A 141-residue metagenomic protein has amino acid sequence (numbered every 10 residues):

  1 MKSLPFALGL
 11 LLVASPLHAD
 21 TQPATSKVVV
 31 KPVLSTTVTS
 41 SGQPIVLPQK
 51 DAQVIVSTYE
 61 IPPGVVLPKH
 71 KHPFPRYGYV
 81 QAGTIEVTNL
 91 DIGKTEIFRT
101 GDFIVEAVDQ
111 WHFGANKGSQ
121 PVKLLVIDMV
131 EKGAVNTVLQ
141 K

Functional and structural regions predicted by a protein language model:
P5-S15: Bacterial N-terminal signal peptides
L17-I55, T88, I97, I104 (+1 more regions): A short, N-terminal "cap"/entry segment at the start of jelly-roll beta-barrel domains of the cupin/DSBH fold
Q49-A52, V66-Y77: A short beta-loop-beta micro-motif enriched in histidine and acidic residues
I61, I92-D109: Short acidic-glycine-tyrosine-enriched beta hairpin
V66-P68, E86, I104-A115: Histidine-centered metal-chelating micro-motifs
P73-I92, D102: Glycine- and acidic-residue-biased ligand/ion/polar-headgroup-sensing regions
D109-A134: Ligand-binding loop in jelly-roll beta-barrel domains
